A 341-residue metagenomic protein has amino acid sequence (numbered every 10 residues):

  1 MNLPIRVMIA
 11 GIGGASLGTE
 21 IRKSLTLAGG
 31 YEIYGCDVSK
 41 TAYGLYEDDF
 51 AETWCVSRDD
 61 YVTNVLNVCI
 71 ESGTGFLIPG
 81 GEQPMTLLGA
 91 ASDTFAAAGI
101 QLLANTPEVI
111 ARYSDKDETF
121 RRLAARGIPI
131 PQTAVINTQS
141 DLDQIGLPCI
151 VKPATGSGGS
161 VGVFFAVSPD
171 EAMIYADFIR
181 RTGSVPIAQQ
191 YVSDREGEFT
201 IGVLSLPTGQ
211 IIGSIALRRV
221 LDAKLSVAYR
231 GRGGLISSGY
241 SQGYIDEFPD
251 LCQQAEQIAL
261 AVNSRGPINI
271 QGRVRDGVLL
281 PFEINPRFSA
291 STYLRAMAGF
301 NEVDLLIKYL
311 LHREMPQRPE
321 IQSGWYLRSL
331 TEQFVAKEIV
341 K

Functional and structural regions predicted by a protein language model:
M1-L103: ATP-binding N-terminal substructure of ATP-dependent carboxylate-amine bond-forming enzymes
I5, A10, S72, Y244-K341: ATP-dependent carboxylate activation and anion-phosphoryl transfer catalytic cores that bind Mg-ATP to form
M8-I9, F76-P79, P131-Q132, I187-Q190 (+1 more regions): Short catalytic-loop micro-motif centered on adjacent basic/acidic residues
G44-L45, V62-V65, A111-D115, G159-G162 (+1 more regions): Short, charged, surface-exposed secondary-structure boundary motifs
E82-Q83, P107-A111: Short histidine/acidic/glycine/proline-rich micro-motifs that form metal- and phosphate-coordinating active-site loops
M85-T86, G158-G159, S289, Y293: Short glycine-rich, flexible loops that bind phosphorylated cofactors or substrates
I110-R195, S205-Q210: Active-site nucleotide/adenylate-binding loops and adjacent lid/helix of ATP-dependent enzymes
D170, F178, Q190-N263, N285-L311: ATP-dependent carboxylate/phosphate-activation module, predominantly the ATP-grasp catalytic core and closely related
